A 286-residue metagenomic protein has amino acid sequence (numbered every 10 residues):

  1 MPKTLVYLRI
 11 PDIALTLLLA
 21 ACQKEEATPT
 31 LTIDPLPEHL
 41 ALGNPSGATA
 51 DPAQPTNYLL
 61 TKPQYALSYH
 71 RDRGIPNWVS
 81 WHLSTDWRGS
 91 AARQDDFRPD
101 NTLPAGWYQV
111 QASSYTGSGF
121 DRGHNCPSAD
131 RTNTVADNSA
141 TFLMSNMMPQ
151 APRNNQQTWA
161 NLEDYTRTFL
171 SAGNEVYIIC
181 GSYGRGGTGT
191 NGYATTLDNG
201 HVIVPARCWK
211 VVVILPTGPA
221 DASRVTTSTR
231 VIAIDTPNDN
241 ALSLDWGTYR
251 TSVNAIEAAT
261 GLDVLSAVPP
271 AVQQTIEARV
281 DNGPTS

Functional and structural regions predicted by a protein language model:
M1-P11: Bacterial N-terminal signal peptides that target proteins for export
R9-A20: Bacterial N-terminal signal peptides
C22-S286: Domain-level detector for secreted/extracellular nuclease and nuclease-toxin modules, and for the ENPP-like C-terminal
